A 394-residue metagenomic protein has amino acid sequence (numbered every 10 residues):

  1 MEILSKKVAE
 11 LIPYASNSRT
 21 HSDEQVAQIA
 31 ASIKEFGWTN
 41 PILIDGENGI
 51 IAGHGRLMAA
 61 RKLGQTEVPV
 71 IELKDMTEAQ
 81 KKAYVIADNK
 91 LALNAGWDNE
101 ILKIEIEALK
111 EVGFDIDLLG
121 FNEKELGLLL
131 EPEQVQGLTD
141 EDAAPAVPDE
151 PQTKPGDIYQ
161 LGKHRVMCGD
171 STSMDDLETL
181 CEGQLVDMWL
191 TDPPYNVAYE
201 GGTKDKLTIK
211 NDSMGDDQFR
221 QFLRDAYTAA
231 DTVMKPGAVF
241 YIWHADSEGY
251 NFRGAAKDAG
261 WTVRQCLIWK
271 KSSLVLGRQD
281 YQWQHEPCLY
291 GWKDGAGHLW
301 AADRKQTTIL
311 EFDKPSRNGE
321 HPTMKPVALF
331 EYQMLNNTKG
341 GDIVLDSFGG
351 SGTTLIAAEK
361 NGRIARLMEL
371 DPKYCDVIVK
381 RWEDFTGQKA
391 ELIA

Functional and structural regions predicted by a protein language model:
M1-C375: Core catalytic lobe of class I
L118, E125-L129, E383-A394: Class I S-adenosyl-L-methionine-dependent methyltransferase module
K373-D384: Short alpha-helix adjacent to the SAM-binding motif of class I
